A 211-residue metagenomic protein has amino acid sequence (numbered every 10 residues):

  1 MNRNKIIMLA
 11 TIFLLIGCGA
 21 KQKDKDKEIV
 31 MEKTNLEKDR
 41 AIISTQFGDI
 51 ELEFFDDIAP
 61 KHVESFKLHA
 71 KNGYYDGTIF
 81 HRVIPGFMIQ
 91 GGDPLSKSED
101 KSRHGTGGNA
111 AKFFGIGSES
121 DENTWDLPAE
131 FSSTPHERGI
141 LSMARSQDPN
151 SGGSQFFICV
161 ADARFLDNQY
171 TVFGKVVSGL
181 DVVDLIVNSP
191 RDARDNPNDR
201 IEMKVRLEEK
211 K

Functional and structural regions predicted by a protein language model:
M1-I7: Bacterial N-terminal signal peptides that target proteins for export
M8-I16: Bacterial N-terminal signal peptides
C18-K211: Cyclophilin-like peptidyl-prolyl cis-trans isomerases
